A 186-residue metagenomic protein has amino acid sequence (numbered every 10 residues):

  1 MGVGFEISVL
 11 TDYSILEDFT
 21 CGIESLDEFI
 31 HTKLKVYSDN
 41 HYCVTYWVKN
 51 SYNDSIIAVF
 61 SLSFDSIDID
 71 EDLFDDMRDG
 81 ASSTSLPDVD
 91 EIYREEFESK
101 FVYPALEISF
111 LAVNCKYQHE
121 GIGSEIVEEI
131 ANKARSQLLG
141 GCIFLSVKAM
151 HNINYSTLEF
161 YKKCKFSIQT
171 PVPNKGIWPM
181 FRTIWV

Functional and structural regions predicted by a protein language model:
M1-N40, T45-S55: Short amphipathic alpha-helix that is part of the acyltransferase structural core
C43-S63, I69, D75: Conserved beta-hairpin
C43-W47, V59, A105, F110 (+1 more regions): Short hydrophobic/aromatic beta-strand element in the GNAT-like acyltransferase core that lines or flanks the acyl-donor
S61-F110: Conserved acyl-donor/pantetheine-binding loop and adjacent beta-alpha core of acyl/acetyltransferases and related
S109-H119: A short, internal acetyl-CoA/4′-phosphopantetheine-binding micro-motif in the GNAT/acyltransferase core
H119-K133: Conserved acetyl-CoA-binding loop-helix of GNAT-fold acetyltransferases
G140-C142, A149-P171: Conserved active-site alpha-helix within GNAT-family acetyltransferase domains
M150-N152, T170-V186: Accessory, usually C-terminal, subdomains that scaffold auxiliary metal cofactors
